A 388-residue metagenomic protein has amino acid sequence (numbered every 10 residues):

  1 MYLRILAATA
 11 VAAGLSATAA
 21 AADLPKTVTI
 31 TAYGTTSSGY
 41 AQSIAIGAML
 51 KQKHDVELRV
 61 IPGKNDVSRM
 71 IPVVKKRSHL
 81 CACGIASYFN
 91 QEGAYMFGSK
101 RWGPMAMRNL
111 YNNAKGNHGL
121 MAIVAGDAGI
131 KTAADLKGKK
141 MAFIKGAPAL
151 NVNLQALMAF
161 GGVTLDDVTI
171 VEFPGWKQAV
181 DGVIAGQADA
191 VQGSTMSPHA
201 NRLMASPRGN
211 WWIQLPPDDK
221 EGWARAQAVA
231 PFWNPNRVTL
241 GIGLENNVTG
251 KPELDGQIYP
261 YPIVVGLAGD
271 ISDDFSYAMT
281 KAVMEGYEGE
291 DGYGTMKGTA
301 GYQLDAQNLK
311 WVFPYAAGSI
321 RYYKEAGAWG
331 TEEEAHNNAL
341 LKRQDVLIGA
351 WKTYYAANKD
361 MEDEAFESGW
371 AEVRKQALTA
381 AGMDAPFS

Functional and structural regions predicted by a protein language model:
M1-A20: Gram-negative bacterial Sec-dependent N-terminal signal peptides
A22-G146, L150-G161, V171, W212-Q214: Short, glycine-/small- and polar/acidic-enriched structural segments that line small-molecule recognition paths
S38-A45, M49, S68, P72 (+10 more regions): Extracytoplasmic/secreted proteins, especially bacterial periplasmic and envelope-associated proteins
L50-H54, R77, I85, G126 (+9 more regions): Sec/Tat-exported extracytoplasmic proteins
V60-G63, D167-P174, M296-G298: A generic structural motif
I85-S87, A94-G98, L165-D167, V171 (+1 more regions): Pocket-lining segment of extracytoplasmic ligand-binding domains
G138-A156, W233-G301: Ligand-binding clefts/hinges and TM-proximal coupling segments of bilobed small-molecule sensing domains
T195-R208, W212, D274-A278, M284-S388: An extracytoplasmic/periplasmic, membrane-proximal ligand-sensing/linker region
